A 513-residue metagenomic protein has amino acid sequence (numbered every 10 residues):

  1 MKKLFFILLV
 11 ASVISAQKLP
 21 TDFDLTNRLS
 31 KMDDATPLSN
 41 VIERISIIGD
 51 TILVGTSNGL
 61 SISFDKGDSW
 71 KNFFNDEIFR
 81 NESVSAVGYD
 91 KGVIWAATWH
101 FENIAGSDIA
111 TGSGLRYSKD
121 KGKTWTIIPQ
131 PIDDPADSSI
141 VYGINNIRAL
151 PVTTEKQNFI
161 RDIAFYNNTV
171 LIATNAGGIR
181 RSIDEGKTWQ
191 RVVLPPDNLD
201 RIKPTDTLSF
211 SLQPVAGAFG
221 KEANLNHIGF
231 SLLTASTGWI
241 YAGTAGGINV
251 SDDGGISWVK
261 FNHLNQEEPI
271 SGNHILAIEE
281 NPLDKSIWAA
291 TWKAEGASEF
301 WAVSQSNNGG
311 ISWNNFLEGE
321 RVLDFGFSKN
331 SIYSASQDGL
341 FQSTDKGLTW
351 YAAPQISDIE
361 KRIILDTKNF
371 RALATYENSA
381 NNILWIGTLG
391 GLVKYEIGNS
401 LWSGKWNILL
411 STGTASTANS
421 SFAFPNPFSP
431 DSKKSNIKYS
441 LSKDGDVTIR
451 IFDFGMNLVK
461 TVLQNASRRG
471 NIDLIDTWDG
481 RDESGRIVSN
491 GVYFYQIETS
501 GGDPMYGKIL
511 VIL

Functional and structural regions predicted by a protein language model:
K18-M32, G59-E77, G112-I132, R180-V192 (+9 more regions): Asp-box/BNR beta-propeller loop motif
R28-M32, N75-I78, I127-T154, V193-A223 (+4 more regions): Surface-exposed loop and turn segments in beta-propeller and other repeat-based domains that flank or scaffold
L29-S61: Beta-strand-rich domains and repeat architectures in extracellular enzymes and scaffolds, especially beta-propellers
I47-G49, Y89-K91, F165-N167, T234-T237 (+3 more regions): Residue-level detector of Asp-centered blade-edge/turn motifs that repeat once per structural unit in beta-propeller
R371-S420: Blade-level signature of beta-propeller repeat domains, shared across WD40, Kelch, NHL, RCC1 and BNR/Asp-box propellers
A415-F424, F428-R450, D503: Glycine-centered coil/turn sites that cap beta-strands in beta-rich domains
L458-V488, T499-M505: Glycine-centered tight-turn motifs at strand-turn-strand junctions
V492-L513: C-terminal tail/sorting-segment detector
